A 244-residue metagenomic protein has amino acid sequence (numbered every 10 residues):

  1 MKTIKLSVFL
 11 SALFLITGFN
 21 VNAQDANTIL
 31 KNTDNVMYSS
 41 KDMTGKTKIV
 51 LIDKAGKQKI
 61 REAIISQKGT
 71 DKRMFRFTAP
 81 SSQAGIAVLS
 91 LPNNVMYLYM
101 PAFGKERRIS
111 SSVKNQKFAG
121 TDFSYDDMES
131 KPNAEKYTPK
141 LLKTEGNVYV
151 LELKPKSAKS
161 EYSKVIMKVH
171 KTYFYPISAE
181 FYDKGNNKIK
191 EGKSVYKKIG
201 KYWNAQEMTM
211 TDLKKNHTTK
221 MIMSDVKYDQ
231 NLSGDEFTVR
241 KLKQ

Functional and structural regions predicted by a protein language model:
M1-L6: Positively charged n-region of N-terminal signal peptides that target proteins for export
S7-G18: Bacterial N-terminal signal peptides
F19-A23: Sec/Tat signal peptide C-region and signal peptidase I cleavage site
Q24-D42, K48-I49, K57-K59, S82-A87 (+5 more regions): Flexible, processing/modification-adjacent segments and terminal tails in exported/periplasmic/extracellular proteins
T33, A63-Q67, K193-K198: Extended lipid/amphipathic-ligand handling interfaces
G45-S82, F174: N-terminal, post-signal-peptide region of Sec/Tat-exported proteins
G69-T70, S90-N94, Y173-P176, W203-N204: A short, compositionally biased
K105, Y125, G146-T238: Gly/Pro-enriched, hydrophobic low-complexity segments that function as extracytoplasmic propeptides/linkers
